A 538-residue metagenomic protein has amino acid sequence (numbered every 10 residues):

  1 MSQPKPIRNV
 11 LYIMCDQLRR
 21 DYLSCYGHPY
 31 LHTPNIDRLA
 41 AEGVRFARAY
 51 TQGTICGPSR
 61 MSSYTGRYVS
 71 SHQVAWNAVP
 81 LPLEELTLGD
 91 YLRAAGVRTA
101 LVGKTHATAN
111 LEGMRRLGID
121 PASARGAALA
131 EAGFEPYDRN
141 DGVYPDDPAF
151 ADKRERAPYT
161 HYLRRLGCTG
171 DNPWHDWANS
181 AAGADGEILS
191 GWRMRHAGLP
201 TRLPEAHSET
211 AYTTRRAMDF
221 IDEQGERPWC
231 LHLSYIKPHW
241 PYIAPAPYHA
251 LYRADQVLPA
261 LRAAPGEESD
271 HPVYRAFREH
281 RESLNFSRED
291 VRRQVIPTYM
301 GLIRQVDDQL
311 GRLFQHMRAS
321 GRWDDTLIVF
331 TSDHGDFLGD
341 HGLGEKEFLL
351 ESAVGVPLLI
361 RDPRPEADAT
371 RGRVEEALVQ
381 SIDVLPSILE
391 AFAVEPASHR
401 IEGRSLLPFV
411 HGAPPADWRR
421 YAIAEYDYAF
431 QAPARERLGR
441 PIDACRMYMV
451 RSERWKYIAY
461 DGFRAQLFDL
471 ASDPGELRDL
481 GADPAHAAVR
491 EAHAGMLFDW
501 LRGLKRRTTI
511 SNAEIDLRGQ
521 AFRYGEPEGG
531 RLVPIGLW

Functional and structural regions predicted by a protein language model:
M1-I458, A465, P474-G495, G525-W538: Formylglycine-dependent sulfatase
P484-L517: A contiguous, mid-protein "functional segment" used to position or interact with cofactors/ions or partner subunits
